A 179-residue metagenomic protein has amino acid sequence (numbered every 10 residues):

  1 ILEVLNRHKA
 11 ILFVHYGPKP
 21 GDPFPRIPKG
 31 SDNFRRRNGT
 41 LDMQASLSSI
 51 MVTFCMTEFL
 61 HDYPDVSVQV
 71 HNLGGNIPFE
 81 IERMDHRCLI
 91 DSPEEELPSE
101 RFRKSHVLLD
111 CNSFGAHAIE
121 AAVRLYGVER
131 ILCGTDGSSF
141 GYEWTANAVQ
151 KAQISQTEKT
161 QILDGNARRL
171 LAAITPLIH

Functional and structural regions predicted by a protein language model:
I1-L132: Catalytic pocket-lining loop regions of alpha/beta-barrel enzymes, especially the amidohydrolase/enolase/GH5 lineages
N33-F34, D91, G137, A152-Q156: Short, structured coil/loop segments at alpha-helix boundaries
T57-E58, V66, L109, H117-A121 (+2 more regions): Mid-to-C-terminal alpha-helical segments outside catalytic/metal-binding sites
